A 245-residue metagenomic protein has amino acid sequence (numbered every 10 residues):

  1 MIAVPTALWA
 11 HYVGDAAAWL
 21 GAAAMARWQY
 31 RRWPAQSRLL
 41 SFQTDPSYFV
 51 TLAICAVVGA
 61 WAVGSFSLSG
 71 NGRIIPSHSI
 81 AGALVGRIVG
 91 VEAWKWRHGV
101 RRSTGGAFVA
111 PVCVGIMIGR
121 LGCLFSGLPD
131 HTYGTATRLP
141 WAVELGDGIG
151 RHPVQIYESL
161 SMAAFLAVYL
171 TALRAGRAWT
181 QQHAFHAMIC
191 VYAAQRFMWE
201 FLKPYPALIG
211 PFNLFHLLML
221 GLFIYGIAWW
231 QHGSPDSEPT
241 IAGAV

Functional and structural regions predicted by a protein language model:
M1-V245: Hydrophobic, membrane-interfacing alpha helices
